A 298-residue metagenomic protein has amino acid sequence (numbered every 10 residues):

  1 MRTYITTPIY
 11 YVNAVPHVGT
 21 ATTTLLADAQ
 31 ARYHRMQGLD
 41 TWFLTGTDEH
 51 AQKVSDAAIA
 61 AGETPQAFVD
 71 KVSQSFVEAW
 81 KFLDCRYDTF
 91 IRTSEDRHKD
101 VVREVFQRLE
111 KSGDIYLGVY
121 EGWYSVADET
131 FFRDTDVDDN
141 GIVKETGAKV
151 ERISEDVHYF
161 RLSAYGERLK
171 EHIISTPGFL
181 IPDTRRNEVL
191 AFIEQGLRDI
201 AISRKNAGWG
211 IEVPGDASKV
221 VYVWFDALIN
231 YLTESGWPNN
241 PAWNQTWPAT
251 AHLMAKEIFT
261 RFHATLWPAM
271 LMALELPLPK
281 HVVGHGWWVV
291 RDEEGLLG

Functional and structural regions predicted by a protein language model:
M1-L39, L44-T45, R97-V101, E145-G298: Structured secondary-structure scaffolds
R35, K81, E110: Anion (oxyanion) recognition and catalysis
D40, T64, R86, I115: Residue-level detector of anion-binding/catalytic polar loops
T47-K53: Short, charge-patterned binding micro-sites
A57-D70: A charged helix-plus-loop insertion that forms the helical arch/lid used to bind and gate nucleic-acid substrates
V69-D88: A glycine-rich helix N-cap at a beta->alpha junction
S94-D114, Y124: Feature captures the FAD/FMN-dependent oxidoreductase FAD-binding
S112-G166, K170: Cys/His-rich short segments
